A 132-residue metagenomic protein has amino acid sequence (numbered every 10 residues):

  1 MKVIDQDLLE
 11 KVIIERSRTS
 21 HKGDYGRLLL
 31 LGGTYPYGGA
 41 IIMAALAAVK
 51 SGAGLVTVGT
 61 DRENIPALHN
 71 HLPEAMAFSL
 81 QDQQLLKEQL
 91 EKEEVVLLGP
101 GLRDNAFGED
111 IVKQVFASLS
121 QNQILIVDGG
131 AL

Functional and structural regions predicted by a protein language model:
M1-L125: Small-residue (G/A/S/T)-rich helix-start motifs and N-terminal tracts that mark the onset
L132: Active-site ligand-binding patch in enzyme domains
